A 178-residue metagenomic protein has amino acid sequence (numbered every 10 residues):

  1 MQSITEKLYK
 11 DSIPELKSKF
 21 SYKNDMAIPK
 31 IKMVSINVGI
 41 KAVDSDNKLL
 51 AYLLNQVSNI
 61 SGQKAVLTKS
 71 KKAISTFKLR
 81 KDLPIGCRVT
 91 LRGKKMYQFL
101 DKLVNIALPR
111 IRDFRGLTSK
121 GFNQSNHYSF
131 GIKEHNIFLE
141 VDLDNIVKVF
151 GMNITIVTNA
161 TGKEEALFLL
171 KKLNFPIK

Functional and structural regions predicted by a protein language model:
M1-K178: Ribosome-associated RNA-binding proteins
